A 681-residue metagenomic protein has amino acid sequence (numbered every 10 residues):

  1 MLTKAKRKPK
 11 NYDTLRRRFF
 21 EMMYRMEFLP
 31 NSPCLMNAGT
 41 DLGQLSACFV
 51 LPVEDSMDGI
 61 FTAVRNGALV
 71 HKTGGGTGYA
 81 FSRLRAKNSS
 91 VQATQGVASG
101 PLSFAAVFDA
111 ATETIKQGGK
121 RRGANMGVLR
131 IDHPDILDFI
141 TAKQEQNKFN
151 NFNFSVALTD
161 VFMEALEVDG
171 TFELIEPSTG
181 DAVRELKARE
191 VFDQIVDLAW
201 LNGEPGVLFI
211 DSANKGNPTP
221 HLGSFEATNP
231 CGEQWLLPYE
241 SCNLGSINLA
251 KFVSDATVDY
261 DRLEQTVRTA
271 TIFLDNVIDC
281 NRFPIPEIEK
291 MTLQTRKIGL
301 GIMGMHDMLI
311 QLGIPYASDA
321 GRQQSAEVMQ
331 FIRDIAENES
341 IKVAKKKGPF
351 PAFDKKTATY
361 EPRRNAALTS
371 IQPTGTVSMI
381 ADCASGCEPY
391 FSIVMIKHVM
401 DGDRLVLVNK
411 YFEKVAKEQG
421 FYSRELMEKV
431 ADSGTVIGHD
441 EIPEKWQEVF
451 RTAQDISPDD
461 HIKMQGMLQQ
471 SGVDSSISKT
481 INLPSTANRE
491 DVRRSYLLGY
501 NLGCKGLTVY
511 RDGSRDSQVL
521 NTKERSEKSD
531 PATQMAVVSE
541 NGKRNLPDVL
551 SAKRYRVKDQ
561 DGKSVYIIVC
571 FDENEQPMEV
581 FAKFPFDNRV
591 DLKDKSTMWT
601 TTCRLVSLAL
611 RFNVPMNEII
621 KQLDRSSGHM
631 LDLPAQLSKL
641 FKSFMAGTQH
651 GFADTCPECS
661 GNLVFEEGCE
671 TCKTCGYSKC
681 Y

Functional and structural regions predicted by a protein language model:
M1-R17, G39, A93-V107, G118-G223 (+2 more regions): Conserved, charged catalytic cores of large soluble enzymes
L2-K8, F20-S46, V50-A93, P101-F104 (+11 more regions): Function-dense linear segments that define catalytic or interfacial modules in macromolecule-processing proteins
P33, T266-E289, L293, K297 (+5 more regions): Internal maturation/activation junctions in enzymes
A98-F108, E113-R189, D275-N276, G402-Q465 (+2 more regions): Conserved catalytic alpha/beta cores of large enzymes that bind or transform nucleotide phosphates and polynucleotides
E233-W235, L274, I278-D279, T369-V519 (+2 more regions): Catalytic alpha/beta core of large soluble enzyme barrels
T522-S564, E658: Short, Gly/Pro- and small/polar-rich lid/capping loops
C656-C659, C672-C675: Short cysteine-rich clusters marking metal-coordination/redox-active sites
G676-Y681: Short Cys/His-rich micro-motifs in 6-15 aa windows
